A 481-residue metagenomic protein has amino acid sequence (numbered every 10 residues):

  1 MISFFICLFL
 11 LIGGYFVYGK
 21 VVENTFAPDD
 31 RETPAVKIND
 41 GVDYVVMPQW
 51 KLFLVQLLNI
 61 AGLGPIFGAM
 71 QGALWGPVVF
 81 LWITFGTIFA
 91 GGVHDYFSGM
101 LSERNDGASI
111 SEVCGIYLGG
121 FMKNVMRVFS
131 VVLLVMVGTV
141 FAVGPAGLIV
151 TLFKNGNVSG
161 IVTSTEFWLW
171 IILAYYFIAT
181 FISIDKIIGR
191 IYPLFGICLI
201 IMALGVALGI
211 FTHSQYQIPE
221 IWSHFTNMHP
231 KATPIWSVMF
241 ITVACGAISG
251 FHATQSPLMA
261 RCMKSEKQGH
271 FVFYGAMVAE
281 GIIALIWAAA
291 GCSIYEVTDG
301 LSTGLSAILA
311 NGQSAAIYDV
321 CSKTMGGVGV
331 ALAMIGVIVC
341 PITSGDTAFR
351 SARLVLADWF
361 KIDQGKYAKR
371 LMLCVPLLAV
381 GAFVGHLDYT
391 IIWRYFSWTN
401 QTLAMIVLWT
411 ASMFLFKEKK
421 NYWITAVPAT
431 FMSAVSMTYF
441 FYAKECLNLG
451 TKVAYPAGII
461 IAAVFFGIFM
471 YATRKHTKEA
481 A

Functional and structural regions predicted by a protein language model:
I2-G19, G72-S102, S111, A454-A462: Extracellular loop-to-transmembrane helix junctions
F5, F9-A27, F129, P145-I149 (+3 more regions): Membrane-interface loop-to-helix entry segments
L10-I66, Q268: Membrane-interface "cap" regions at the ends of multi-pass membrane proteins
L10-L11, Q56, A90-D106, I110-F181 (+3 more regions): Helix-loop-helix module between adjacent transmembrane segments
M47-G64, A207-Q215, H224-W287, I335-S344: Hydrophobic, membrane-embedded alpha-helices of multi-pass small-molecule transporters
G99, I210-I221, Y274-D319: Extracellular/periplasmic helix-exit of transmembrane alpha-helices
G120-R127, V131, T165-W170, G275-A284 (+7 more regions): Loop-to-transmembrane helix boundary motifs in multi-pass membrane proteins
G138-G156, T165-W170, T180, L199-T226 (+2 more regions): Hydrophobic alpha-helical segments and their helix-loop junctions in multi-pass secondary transporters
